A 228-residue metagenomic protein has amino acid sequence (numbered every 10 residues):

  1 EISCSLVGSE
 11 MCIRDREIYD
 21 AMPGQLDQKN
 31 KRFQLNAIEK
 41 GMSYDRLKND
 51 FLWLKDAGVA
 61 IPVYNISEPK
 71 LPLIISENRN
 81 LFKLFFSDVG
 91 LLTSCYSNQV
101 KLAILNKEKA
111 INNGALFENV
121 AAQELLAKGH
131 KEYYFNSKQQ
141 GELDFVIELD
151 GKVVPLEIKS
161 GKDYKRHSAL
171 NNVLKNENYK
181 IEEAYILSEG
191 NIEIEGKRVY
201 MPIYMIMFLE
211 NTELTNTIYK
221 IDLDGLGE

Functional and structural regions predicted by a protein language model:
S3-S5, S9-D150: Accessory nucleic acid-recognition modules appended to NTPase machines
C4, E142-L143, L156, K165-S168: Extended, charge-rich C-terminal regions with high alpha-helical propensity
N65-S67, V89, S137-Q139, S160 (+2 more regions): Residues that form or immediately flank small-molecule/cofactor binding pockets and catalytic motifs
D88, Q139-E142, S168, I221-E228: Nucleic-acid endonuclease domains
Y134, P155-I158: Short catalytic-loop micro-motif centered on adjacent basic/acidic residues
K152-V154, E183: Structural motif
S160-M201: Catalytic cores of nucleic-acid endonucleases
G190-E228: Domain-level recognition of nuclease-like catalytic cores that cleave nucleotide substrates
